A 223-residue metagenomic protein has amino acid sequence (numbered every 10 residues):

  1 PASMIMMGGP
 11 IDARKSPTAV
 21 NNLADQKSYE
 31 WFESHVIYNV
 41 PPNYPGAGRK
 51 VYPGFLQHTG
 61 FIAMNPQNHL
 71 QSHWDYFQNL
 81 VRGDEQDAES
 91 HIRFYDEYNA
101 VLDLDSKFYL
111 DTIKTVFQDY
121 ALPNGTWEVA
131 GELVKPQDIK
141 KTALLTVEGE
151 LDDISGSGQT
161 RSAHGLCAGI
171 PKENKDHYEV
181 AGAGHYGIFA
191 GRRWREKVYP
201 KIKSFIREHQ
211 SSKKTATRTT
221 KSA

Functional and structural regions predicted by a protein language model:
P1-K107: Alpha/beta-hydrolase-fold enzymes
I113-K114: C-terminal structured domain segments across diverse proteins
F117-P136: Active-site nucleophile elbow and catalytic-triad environment of alpha/beta-hydrolase enzymes
P136-K141, C167-K172: Short, conserved loop/helix-junction motifs that constitute active-site signature segments in enzyme catalytic cores
I139-K140, L145-E148, D152: Short beta-strand/loop motif that positions the catalytic acidic residue of the alpha/beta-hydrolase fold
D153-Q159: Conserved alpha/beta-hydrolase "acid-adjacent" motif
I154, Y178-E196: Catalytic histidine-centered segment of alpha/beta-hydrolase-like enzymes
K201-S212: C-terminal alpha-helix
